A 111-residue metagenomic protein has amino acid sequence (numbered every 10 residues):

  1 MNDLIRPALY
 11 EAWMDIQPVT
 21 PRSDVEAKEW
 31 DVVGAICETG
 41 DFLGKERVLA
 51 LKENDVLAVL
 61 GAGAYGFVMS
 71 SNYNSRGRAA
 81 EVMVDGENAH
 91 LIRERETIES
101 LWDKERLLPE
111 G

Functional and structural regions predicted by a protein language model:
M1-G111: Charged (often Lys/Glu-rich) extended helix/loop segments that serve as interaction or gating elements
